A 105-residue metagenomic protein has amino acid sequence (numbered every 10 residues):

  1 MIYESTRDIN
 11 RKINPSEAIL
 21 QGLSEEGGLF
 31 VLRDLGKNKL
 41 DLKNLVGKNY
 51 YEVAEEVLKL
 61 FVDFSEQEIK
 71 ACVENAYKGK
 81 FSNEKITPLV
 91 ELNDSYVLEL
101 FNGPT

Functional and structural regions predicted by a protein language model:
M1-T105: PLP-dependent amino-acid enzyme catalytic core
